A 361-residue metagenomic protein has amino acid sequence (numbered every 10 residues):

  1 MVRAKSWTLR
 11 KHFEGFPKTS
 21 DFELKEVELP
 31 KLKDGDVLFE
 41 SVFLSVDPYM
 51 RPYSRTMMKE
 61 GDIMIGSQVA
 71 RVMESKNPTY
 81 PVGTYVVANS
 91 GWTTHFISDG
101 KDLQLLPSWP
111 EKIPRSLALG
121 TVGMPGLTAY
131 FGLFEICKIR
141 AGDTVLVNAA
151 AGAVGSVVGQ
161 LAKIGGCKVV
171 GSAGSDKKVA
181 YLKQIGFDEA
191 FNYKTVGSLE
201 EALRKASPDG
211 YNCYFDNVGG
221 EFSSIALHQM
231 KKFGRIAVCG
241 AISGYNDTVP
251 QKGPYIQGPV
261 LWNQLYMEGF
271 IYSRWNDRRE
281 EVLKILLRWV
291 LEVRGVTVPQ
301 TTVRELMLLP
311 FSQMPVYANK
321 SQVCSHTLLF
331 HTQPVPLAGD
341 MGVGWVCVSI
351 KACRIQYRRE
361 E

Functional and structural regions predicted by a protein language model:
M1-E26, K31, L329, P336-G339 (+1 more regions): Eukaryotic N-terminal low-complexity, Ser/Thr- and Lys/Arg-rich leader segments that predominantly function as
V2, S273-E361: C-terminal hydrophobic helical "lid"/dimerization subdomain of Rossmann-like NAD(P)H-dependent oxidoreductases
E28-V46, M50-W92: Glycine-rich beta-strand-centered segment in the early N-terminal region that forms part of a ligand/cofactor-binding
M64-R71, V82-A149: NAD(P)H dinucleotide-binding glycine-rich loop of Rossmann-like/cofactor-binding domains, especially the beta1-alpha1
L119-V196: Mid-domain Rossmann-like dinucleotide-binding core that forms the NAD(H)/NADP(H) cofactor-binding site
K138, H228-M230: Conserved helix-to-beta-strand junction in the class I
K163-I225, P250, S273, R278: Adenosine-nucleotide cofactor-binding segment
K232-I242, V249-T297: Rossmann-fold dehydrogenase core element
